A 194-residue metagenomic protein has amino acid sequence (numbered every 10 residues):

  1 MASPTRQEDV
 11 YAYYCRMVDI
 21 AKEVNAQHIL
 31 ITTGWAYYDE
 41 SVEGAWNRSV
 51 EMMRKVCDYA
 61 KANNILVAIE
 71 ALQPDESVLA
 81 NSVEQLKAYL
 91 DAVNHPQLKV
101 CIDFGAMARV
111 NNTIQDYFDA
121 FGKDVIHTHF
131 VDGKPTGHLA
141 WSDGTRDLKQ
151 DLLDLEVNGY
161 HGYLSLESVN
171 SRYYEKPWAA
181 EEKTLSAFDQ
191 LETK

Functional and structural regions predicted by a protein language model:
M1-K99, R109: Active-site acidic/histidine proton-transfer and metal-coordination neighborhood in alpha/beta enzyme cores
N25-Q27, V83-C101, A108-K194: Histidine-acidic metal/acid-base catalytic patches
E70-L72, G105, V169: Short loop/turn motifs enriched for small/polar and acidic residues
